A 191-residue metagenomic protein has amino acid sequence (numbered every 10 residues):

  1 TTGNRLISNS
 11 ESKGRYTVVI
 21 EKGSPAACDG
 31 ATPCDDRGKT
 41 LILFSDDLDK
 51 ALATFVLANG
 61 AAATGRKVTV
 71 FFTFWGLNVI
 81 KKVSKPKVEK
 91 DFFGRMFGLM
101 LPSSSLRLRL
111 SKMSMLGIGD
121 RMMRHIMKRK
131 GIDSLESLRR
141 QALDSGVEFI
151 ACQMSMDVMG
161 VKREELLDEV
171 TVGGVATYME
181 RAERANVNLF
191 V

Functional and structural regions predicted by a protein language model:
T1, L77-K90: N-terminal beta-loop-helix "entrance" segment that forms/cooperates in small-molecule cofactor or anionic ligand
T2-S12, V88-M127, G131-S134: A glycine-rich helix N-cap at a beta->alpha junction
S10-P25: C-terminal edge-of-domain segments
A26-G38, N78: Secretory/periplasmic and organellar redox-cofactor proteins
L41-A51, I126-M127: Short, glycine-rich nucleotide/cofactor-binding loops
L52-G65, V70: Histidine-anchored nucleotide/phosphate-binding helix
V68-F74, I150-Q153: Short internal beta-strands
L116-E180: A charged, amphipathic interaction segment
